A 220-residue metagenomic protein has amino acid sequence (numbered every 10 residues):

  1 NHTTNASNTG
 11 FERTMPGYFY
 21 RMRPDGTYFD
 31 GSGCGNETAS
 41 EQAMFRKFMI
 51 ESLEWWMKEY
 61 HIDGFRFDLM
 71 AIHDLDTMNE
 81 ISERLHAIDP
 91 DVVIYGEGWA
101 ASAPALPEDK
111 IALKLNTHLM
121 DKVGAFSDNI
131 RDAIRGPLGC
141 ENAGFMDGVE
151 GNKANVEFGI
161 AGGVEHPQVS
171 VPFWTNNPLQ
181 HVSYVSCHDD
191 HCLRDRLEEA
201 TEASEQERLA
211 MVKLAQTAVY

Functional and structural regions predicted by a protein language model:
N1-Y60, M78-D89, V93: Substrate-binding/active-site clefts of carbohydrate-active enzymes
H2-N5, D74, A103, L193: Conserved protein kinase catalytic core
T14, M70, Y95-E97: Generic beta-strand/beta-sheet core signal
A39-S40, D68, E202-A203: Short, contiguous strand/loop micro-motifs
S40-K47, I72, Q206-A210: Conserved phosphate-coordination/catalytic loops
G64-M70: Short catalytic-loop micro-motif centered on adjacent basic/acidic residues
M70-D76: Acidic-and-aromatic substrate-binding clefts and catalytic sites of carbohydrate-active enzymes
S82-Y220: Conserved alpha/beta catalytic core and glycan-binding cleft of carbohydrate-active enzymes
